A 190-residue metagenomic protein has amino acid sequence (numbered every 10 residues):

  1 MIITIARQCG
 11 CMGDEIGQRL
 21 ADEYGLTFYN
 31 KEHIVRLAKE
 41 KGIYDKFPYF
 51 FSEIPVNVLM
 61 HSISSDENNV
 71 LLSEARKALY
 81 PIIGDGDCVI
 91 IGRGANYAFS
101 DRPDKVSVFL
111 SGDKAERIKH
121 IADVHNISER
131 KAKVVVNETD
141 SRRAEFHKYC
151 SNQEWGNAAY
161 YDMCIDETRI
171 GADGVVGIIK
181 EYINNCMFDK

Functional and structural regions predicted by a protein language model:
T4-Q18: Glycine-rich phosphate-binding P-loop
T27-K39: Short beta-strand-centered segment that lines the nucleotide-binding/catalytic pocket of NTP-utilizing
A38-D87: ATP-dependent small-molecule kinase phosphotransfer cores that center on conserved nucleotide phosphate-binding segments
R76, A172-K180: Short, amphipathic alpha-helical "lid/cap" segments that border enzyme active or binding sites
G92-N96: Short, polar loop motifs at secondary-structure junctions
Y97-P103, A158: Short loop/helix-cap segments at secondary-structure boundaries that form the rim of catalytic
D101-V124, E129-E138: Conserved phosphate-donor/acceptor-positioning beta-strand/loop module used by diverse small-molecule
E129-D173: Small-molecule kinase domains that catalyze NTP-dependent phosphoryl transfer to phosphate-bearing small molecules
